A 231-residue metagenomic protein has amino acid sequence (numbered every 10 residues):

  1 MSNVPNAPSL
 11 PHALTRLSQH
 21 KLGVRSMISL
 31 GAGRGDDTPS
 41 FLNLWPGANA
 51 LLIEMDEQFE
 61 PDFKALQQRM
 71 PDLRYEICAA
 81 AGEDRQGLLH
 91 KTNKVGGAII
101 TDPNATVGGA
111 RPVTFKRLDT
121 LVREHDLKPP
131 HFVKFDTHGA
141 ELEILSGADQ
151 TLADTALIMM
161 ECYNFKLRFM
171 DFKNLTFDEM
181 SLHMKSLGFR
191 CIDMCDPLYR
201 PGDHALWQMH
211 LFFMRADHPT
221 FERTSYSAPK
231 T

Functional and structural regions predicted by a protein language model:
M1-T231: Phosphate/nucleotide-binding beta-alpha loop and adjacent structural elements of enzyme active sites
